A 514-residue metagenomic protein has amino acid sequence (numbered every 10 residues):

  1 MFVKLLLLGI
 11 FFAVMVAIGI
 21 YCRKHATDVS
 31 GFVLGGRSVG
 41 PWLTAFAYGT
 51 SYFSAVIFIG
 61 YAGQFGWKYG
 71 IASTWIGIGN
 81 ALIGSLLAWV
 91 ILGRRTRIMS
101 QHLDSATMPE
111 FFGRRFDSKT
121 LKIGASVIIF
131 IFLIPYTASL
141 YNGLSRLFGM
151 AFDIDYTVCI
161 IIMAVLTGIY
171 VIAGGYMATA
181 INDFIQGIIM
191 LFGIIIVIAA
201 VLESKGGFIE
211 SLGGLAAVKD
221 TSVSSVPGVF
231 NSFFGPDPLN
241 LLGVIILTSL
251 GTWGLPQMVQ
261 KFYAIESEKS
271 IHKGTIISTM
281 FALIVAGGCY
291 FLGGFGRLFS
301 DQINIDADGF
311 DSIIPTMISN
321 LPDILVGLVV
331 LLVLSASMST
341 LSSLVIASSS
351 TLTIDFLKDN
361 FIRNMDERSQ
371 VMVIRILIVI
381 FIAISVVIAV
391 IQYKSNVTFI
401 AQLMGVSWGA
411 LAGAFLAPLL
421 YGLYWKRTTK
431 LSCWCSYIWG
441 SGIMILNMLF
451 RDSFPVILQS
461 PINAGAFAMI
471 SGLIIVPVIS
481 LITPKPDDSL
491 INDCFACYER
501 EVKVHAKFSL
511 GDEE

Functional and structural regions predicted by a protein language model:
M1-E514: Membrane-embedded helix-loop-helix hairpins and adjacent transmembrane boundary segments in multi-pass transporters
